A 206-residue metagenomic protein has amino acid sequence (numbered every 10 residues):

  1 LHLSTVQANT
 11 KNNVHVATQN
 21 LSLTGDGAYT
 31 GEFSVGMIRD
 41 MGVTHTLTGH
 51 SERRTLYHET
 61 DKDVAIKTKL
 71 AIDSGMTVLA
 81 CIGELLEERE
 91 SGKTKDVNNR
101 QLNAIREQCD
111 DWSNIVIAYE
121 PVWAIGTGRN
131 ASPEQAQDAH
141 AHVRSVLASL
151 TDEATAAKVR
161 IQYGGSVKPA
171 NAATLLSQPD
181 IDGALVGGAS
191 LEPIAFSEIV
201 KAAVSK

Functional and structural regions predicted by a protein language model:
L1-K206: Active-site loop-to-helix "anion-binding N-cap" substructures in soluble metabolic enzymes
